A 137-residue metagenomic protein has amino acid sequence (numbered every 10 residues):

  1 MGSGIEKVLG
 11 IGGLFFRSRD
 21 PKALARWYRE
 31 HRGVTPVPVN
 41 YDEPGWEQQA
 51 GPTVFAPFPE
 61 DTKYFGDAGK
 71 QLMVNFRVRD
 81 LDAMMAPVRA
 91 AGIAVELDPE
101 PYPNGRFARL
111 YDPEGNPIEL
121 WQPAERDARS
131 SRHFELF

Functional and structural regions predicted by a protein language model:
M1-A25, Q71-F76, A124-F137: N-terminal beta-strand motif that seeds the catalytic metal site of vicinal oxygen chelate
M1-G2, F55-E60, I93: Short amphipathic beta-strand starts and helix->beta connectors
S3-L9, F15-F55: Core segments of cupin and vicinal oxygen chelate
G13, P52-F55, Q71-M73, G105: Structural motif
D20-A23, L72-P117: Vicinal oxygen chelate
G33-K70, L110-P113, P117-A124: Conserved short beta-strand elements that form part of the metal-binding/catalytic scaffold of enzyme active sites
E43-P44, P103-N104, S130: Positions that flank functional sites
Q48, F107-A108, S130, F134: Short Asp/Glu-rich motifs
